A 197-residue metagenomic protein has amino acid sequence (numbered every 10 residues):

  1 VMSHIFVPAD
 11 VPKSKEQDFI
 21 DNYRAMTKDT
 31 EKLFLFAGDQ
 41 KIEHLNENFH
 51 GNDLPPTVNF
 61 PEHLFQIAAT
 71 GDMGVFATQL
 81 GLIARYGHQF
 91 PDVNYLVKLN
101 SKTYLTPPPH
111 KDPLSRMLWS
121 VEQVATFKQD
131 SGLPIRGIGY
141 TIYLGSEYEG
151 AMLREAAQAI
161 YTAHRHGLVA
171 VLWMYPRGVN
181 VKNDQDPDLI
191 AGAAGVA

Functional and structural regions predicted by a protein language model:
V1-H44, H88-D92: N-terminal amphipathic alpha-helix/helix-capping segment at the start of soluble metabolic enzymes
I42-G71, V75, L82-F90, N94-L105 (+1 more regions): Alpha/beta enzyme core
